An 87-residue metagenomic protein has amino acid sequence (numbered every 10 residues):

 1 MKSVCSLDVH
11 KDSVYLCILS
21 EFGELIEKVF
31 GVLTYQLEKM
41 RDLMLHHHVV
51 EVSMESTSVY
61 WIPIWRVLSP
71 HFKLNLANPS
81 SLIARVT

Functional and structural regions predicted by a protein language model:
M1-T87: Phosphate- and other anionic-substrate recognition elements at nucleic-acid/protein interfaces
